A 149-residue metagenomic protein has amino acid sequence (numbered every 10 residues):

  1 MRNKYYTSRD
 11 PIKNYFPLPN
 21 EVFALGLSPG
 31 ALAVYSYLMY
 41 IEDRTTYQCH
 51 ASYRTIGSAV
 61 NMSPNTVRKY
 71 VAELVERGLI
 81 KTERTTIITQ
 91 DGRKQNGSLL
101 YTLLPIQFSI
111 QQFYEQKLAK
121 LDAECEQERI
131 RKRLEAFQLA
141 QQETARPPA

Functional and structural regions predicted by a protein language model:
M1-T66, K94: Short recognition helix of helix-turn-helix/winged-helix DNA-binding domains
P19-E21, Q107, A149: Intrinsically disordered, low-complexity segments enriched in proline/serine/threonine
P19-N20, K117, Q141: Prokaryotic Sec-type signal peptides and long signal-anchor helices with extended Leu/Ile/Val-rich h-regions
N65-L134, Q138: Winged-helix/helix-turn-helix nucleic-acid-interaction surface
A136-A149: Append "and, occasionally, other polyanion-binding protein interfaces
